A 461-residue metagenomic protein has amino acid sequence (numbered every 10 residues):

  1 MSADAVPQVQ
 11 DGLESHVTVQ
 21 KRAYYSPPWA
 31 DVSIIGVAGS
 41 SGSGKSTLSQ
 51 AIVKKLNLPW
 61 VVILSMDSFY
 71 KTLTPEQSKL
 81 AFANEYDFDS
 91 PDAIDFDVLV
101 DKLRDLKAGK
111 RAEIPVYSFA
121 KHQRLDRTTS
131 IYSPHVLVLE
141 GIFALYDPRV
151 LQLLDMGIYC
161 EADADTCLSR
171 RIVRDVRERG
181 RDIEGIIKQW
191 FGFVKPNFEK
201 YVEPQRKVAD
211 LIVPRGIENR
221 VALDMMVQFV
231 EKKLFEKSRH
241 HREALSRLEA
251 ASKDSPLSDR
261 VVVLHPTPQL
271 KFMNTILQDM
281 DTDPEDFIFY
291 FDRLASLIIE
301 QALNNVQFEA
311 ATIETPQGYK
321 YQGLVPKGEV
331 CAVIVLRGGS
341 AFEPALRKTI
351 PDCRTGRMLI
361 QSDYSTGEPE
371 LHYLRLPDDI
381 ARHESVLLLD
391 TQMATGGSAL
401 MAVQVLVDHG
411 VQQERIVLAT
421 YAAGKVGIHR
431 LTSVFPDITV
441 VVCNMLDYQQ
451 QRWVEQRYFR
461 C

Functional and structural regions predicted by a protein language model:
S2-P28, Y132, V173-V176, K195-V262: NTP-dependent small-molecule kinase module
G42: Walker A (P-loop) phosphate-binding loop of P-loop NTPases
K45: Conserved lysine of the Walker
L48, I52, S398: Hydrophobic positions on the alpha1 helix immediately C-terminal to the Walker A/P-loop
L58-L64, F69-K121, V136: Conserved nucleotide-sensing/catalytic segment adjacent to the nucleotide-binding pocket in NTP-handling enzymes
K110, K232-C461: PRPP-associated nucleotide enzymes
L125-R179: ATP-dependent NMP and nucleoside kinases share a basic, alpha-helical "lid"
